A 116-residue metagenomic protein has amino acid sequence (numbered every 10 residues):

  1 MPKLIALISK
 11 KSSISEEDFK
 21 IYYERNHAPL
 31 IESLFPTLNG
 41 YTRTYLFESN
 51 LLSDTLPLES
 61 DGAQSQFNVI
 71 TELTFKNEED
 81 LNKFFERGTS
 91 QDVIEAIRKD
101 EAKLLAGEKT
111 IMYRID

Functional and structural regions predicted by a protein language model:
M1-D116: Macromolecular interaction modules
